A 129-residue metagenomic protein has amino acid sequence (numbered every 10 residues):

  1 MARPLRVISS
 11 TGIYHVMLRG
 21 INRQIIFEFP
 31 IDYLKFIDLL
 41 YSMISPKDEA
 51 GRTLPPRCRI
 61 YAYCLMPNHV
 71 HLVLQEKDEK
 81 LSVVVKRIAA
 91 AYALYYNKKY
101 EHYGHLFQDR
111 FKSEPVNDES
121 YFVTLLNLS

Functional and structural regions predicted by a protein language model:
M1-L128: Short catalytic/metal-binding and nucleic-acid-binding patches
